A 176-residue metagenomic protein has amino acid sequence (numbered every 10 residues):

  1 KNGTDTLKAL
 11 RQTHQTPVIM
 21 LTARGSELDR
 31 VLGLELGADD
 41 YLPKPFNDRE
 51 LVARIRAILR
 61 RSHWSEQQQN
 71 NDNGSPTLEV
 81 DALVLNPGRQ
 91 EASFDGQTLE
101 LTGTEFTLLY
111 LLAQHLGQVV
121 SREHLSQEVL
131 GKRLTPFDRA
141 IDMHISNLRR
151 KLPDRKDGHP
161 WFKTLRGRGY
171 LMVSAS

Functional and structural regions predicted by a protein language model:
T4-K8, Q12-T13, P17-E79: Basic, amphipathic DNA-recognition helix from helix-turn-helix-like DNA-binding domains
Q12, A57-W64, Q114-Q118, G131-K132 (+1 more regions): Conserved amphipathic alpha-helical interaction elements at protein-protein interfaces in regulatory, energy-coupling
I19-L21, L109, K163: Conserved hydrophobic packing residues within short motifs/helices of P-loop NTPase cores of ABC-family ATPases
R49, Q118-V129: Short coil-to-helix segment of the ABC ATPase nucleotide-binding domain corresponding to the Q-loop/switch region
R54, T104, F137, H144-N147 (+1 more regions): Residues within the DNA-recognition helix of helix-turn-helix
A57-V119, E123: Short, Lys/Arg-enriched segments at the junction into DNA-binding effector domains of transcriptional regulators
E100, M143-I145, R149-S176: DNA-binding patch around the recognition helix
L108-L109, L125, L148, L152: DNA major-groove recognition helices of helix-turn-helix
